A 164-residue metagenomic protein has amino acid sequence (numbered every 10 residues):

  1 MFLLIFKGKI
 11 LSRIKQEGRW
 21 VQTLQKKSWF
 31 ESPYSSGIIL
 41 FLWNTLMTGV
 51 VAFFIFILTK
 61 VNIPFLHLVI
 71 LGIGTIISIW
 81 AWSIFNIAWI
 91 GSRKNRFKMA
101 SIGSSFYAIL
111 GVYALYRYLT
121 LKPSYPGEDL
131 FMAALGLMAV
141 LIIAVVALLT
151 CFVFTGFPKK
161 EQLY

Functional and structural regions predicted by a protein language model:
M1, A108, G136-V153: Alpha-helical membrane-embedded segments
M1-R19, I79-N86, C151-G156: Membrane-water interface of transmembrane alpha-helices
S12-N62: N-terminal signal-anchor transmembrane alpha-helix
Q25-L42, L46, G72-I76, K98-G111: Transmembrane alpha-helical segments of multi-pass membrane proteins
P64-N86, F106-V112, L141-V146: Generic alpha-helical transmembrane segments
A88-L110, K159-Y164: Membrane-helix boundary/juxtamembrane motif in polytopic membrane proteins
F97, Y125-I142: Membrane-interface segments at the starts/ends of alpha-helical transmembrane spans
S105-Y125: Hydrophobic alpha-helical transmembrane segments in multi-pass integral membrane proteins
